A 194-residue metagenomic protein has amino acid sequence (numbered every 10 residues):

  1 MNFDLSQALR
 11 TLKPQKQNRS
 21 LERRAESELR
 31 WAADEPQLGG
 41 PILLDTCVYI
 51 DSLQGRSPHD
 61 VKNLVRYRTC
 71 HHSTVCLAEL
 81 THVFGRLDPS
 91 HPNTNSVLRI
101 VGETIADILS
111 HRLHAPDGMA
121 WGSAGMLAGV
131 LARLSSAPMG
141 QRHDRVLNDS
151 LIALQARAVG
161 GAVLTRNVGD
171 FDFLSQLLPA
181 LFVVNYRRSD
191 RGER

Functional and structural regions predicted by a protein language model:
M1-E79, V83-G102, G192: Short, well-structured N-terminal submotif of metal-dependent ribonuclease cores
N2-S6, S27-E28, H82-L87, H111-A162: Active-site neighborhoods of divalent-metal-dependent phosphate/nucleic-acid chemistry enzymes
F3, V146-E193: Acidic, metal-binding active-site segment of PIN/NYN-like and related structure-specific nucleases
L38-P41, N95-E103, M139-L154: Glycine-rich, flexible loop segments associated with nucleotide phosphate handling
E79, S123, F173: Phosphate- and divalent-cation-binding pockets in alpha/beta enzyme and binding domains that engage nucleotide-derived
L87-H91, A132, L181-V183: Short, hinge-like loop/turn segments at secondary-structure boundaries
T104-I108: Acidic, glycine-rich loop-and-strand cores that form catalytic or ligand-binding grooves in diverse globular domains
